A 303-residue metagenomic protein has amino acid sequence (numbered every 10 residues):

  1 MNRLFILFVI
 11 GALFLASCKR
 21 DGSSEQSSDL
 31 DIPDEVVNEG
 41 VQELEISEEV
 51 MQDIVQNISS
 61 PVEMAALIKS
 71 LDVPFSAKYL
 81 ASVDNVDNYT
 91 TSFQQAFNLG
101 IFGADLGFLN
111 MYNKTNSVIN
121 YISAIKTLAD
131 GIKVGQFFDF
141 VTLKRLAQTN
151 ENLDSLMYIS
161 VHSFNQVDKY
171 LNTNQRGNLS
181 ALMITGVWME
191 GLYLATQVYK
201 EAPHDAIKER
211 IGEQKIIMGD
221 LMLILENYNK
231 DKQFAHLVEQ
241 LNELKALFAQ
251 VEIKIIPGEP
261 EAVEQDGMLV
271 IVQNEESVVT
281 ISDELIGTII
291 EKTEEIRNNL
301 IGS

Functional and structural regions predicted by a protein language model:
N2-F8: Sec-dependent signal peptide recognition, specifically the positively charged N-region followed immediately by
F14-S17: C-terminal motif of bacterial Sec signal peptides marking the signal peptidase cleavage site
S28-R145: N-terminal Sec/ER secretory leader and immediately downstream segment of secreted/extracellular precursors
D87, T91-Q94, L106-N113, S117 (+7 more regions): Non-transmembrane, amphipathic alpha-helical segments
L106-N113, I132, Y170-N174, A195-P203 (+5 more regions): Secondary-structure edge/capping motif, primarily at the C-terminal ends of alpha-helices and the immediately following
I119-A124, L143, L182-T185, K208-G212 (+3 more regions): Short, charged, amphipathic alpha-helical segments
N152-V238: Extended amphipathic alpha-helical interaction segments
D231-S303: A cross-kingdom marker for long, charged
